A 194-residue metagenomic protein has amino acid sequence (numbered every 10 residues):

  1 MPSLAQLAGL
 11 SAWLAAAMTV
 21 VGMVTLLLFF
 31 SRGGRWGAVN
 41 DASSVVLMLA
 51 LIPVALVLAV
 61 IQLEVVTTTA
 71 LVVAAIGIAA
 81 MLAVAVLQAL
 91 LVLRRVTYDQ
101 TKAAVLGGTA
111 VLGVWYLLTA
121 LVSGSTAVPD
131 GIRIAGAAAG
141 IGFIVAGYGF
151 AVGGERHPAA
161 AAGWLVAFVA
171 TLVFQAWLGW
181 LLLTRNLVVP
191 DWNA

Functional and structural regions predicted by a protein language model:
M1-A194: Hydrophobic, aromatic-enriched alpha-helical segments typical of multi-pass transmembrane helices
